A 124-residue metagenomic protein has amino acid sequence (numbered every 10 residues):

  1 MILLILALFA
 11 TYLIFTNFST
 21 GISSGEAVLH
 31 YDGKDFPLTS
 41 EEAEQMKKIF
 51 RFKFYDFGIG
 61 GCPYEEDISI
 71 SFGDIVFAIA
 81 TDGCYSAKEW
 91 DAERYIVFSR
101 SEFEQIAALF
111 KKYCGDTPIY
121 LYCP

Functional and structural regions predicted by a protein language model:
M1-P124: Function-determining sites in protein domains
